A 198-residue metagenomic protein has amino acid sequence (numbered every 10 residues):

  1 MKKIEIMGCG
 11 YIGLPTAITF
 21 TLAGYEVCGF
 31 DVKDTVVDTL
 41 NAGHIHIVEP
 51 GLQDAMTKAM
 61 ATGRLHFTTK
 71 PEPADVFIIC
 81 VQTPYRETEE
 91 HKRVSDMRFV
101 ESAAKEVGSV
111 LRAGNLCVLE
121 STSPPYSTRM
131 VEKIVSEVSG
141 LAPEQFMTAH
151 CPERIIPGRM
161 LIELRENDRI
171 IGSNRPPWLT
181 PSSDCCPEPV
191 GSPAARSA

Functional and structural regions predicted by a protein language model:
M1-H44: NAD(P)+-binding Rossmann beta1-loop-alpha1 motif at the extreme N-terminus of oxidoreductases
F20, A42-I45, H91-S95, V131-V135 (+2 more regions): Short, glycine/charged-enriched secondary-structure capping and boundary segments
E26, V32-V76, C80-V94, V135-G140: Conserved N-terminal Rossmann-fold NAD(P) cofactor-binding segment
E72-P73, A113, E166: Alpha-helix C-terminal capping/helix-to-coil transition sites in glycosyltransferase folds
I79-Q82, S121, N174: Glycine-rich, N-terminal phosphate-binding loop of Rossmann-like dinucleotide-binding domains
R86-R154: Rossmann-like NAD(P)(H) cofactor-binding subdomain of soluble oxidoreductases
K133-H150, I155-A198: Internal alpha-helical scaffold of NAD(P)-dependent oxidoreductase catalytic cores
